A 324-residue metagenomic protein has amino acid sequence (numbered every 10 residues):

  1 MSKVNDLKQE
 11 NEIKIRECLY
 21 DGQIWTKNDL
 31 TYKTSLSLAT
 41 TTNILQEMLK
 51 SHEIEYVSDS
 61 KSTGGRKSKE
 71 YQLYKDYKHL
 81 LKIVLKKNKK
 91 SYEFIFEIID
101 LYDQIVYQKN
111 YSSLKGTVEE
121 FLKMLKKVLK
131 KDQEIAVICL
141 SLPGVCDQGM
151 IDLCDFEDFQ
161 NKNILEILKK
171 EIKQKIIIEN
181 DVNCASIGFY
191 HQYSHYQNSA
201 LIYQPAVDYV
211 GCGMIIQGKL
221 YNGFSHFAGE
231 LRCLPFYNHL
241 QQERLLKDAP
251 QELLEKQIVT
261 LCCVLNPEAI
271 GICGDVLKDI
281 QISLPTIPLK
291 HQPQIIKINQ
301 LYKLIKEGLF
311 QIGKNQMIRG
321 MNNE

Functional and structural regions predicted by a protein language model:
M1-S58, S62-R66, E70-Q108, G116-K130 (+2 more regions): ATP-binding/phosphotransfer module of carbohydrate and carboxylate kinases, centering on a glycine-rich
L80-V84, I135-C139, S199-Y203, G211: Short glycine-aspartate micro-motif
N88-K90, V145-D147, Y209-V210: Short, acidic Gly/Pro/Ser/Thr-rich loop/turn segments
I98-I99, V145, G213-M214: Hydrophobic beta-strand positions
I105-Y190, N198, Q281-H291: Glycine-rich phosphate-binding loop and adjoining helix at the ATP-binding site of ATP-dependent phosphoryl-transfer
L142, Y203-A206, G274-D275: Short secondary-structure boundary segments
I177-C263: Glycine/GP-enriched mid-protein hinge/lid loop-to-helix segment characteristic of carbohydrate kinases
